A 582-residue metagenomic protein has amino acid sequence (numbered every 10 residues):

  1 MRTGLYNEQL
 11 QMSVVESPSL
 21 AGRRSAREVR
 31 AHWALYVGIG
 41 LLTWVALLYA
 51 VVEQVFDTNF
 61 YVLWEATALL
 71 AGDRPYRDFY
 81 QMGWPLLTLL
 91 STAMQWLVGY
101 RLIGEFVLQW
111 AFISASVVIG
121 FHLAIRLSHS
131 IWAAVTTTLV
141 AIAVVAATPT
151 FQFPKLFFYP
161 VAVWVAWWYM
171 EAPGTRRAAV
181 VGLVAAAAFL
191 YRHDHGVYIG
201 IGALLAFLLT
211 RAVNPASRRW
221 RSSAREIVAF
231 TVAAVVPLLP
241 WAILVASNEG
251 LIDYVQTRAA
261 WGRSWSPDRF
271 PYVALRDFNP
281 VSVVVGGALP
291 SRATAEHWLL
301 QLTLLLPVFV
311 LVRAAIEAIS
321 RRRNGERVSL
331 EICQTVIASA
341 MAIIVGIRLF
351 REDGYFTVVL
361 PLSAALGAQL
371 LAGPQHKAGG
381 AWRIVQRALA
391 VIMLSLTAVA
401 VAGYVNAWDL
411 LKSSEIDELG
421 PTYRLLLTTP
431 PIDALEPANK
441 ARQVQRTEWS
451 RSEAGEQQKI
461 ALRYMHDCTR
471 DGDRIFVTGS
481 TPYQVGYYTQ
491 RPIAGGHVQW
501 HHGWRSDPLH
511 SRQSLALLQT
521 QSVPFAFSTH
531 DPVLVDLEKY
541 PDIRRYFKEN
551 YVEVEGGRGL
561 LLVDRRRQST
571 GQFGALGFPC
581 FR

Functional and structural regions predicted by a protein language model:
A50-E65, D78-L90, Y100, E249 (+1 more regions): Extracytoplasmic catalytic/substrate-binding loops of multi-pass membrane glycan-assembly enzymes
G83, D194-V197, V245-I252, M393-F581: Extracytoplasmic
P85, G99-V118, T294-L302: Loop-to-helix entry region of an early transmembrane alpha helix in multi-pass inner-membrane enzymes
V107-S128, V161-W168: Transmembrane-helix motifs of polytopic, lipid-linked glycan transferases
G120-V144, P173-V180, C333: Transmembrane-helix signature of polytopic, membrane-embedded enzymes that assemble or transfer cell-envelope glycans
A162-V180, V213-N214, T294, W298-L304 (+2 more regions): Membrane-interface transmembrane helices that cradle and orient dolichyl/undecaprenyl
A178-H193, I199-L204, V236, S339-I347: Membrane-interface alpha helices of multi-pass inner-membrane proteins
V197, R348-I392, V399, W408-L410: Hydrophobic/aromatic-rich transmembrane helices and adjacent perimembrane loops
